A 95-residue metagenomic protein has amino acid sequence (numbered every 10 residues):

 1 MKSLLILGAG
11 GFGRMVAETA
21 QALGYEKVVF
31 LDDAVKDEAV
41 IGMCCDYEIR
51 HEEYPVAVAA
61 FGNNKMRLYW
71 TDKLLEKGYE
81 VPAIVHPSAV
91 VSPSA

Functional and structural regions predicted by a protein language model:
M1-H51: Hydrophobic, well-ordered beta-alpha structural blocks that scaffold small-molecule cofactor pockets
V35-V91: Phosphate-bearing ligand-interacting subdomains that bind or position ATP/ADP/UDP/GDP/NAD(P) or nucleotide-linked
P93-A95: Short, intrinsically disordered, charge-balanced linker/junction segments flanking boundaries in proteins
